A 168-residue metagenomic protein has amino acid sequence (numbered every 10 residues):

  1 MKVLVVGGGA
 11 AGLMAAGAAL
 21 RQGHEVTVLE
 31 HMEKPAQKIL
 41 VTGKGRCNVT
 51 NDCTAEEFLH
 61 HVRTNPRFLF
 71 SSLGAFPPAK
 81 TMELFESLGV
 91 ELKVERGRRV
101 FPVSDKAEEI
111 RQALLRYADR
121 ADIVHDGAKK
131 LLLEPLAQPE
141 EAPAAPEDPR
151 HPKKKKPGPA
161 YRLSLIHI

Functional and structural regions predicted by a protein language model:
V3-T27: N-terminal Rossmann-like FAD-binding beta1-loop-alpha1 element of flavoenzymes
R21-V41: Glycine-rich FAD pyrophosphate-binding loop
R46-L92: Glycine-rich active-site loop/strand segments that organize a redox cofactor
F70-P77, R96-L115: Short beta-strand to alpha-helix junction loop
V124-Q138: A conserved short coil-to-beta-strand element within the FAD-binding core of flavoproteins
Q138-G158: Intrinsically disordered, low-complexity Ser/Thr- and acidic-rich flexible linkers and loops, especially at boundaries
I166-I168: Conserved small/polar residues in nucleotide/adenosyl-binding loops
